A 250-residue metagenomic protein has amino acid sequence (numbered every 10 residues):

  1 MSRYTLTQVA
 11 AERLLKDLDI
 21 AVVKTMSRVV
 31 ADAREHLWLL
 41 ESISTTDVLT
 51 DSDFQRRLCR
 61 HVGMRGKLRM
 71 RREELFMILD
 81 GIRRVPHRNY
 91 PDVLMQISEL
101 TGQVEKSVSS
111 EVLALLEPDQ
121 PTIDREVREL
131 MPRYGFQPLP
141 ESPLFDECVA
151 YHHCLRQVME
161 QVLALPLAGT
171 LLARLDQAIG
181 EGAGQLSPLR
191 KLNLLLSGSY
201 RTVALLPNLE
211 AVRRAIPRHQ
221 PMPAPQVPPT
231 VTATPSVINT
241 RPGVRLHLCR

Functional and structural regions predicted by a protein language model:
M1-L100, P118-R250: An N-terminal alpha-helical hairpin/helix-loop-helix interaction module that forms a charged, gly/pro-flexible surface
S109-V112: Cytochrome P450 catalytic-core helices
